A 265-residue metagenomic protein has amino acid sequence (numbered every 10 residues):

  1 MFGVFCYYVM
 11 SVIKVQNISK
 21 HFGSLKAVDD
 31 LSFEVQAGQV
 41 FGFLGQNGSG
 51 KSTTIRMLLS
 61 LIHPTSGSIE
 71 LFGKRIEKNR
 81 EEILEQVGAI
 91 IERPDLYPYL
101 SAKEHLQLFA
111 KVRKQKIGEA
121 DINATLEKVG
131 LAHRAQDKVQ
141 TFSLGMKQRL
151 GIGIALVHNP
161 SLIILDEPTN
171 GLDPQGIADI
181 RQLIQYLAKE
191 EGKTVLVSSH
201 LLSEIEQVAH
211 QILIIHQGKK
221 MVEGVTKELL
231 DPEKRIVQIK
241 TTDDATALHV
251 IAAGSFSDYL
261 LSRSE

Functional and structural regions predicted by a protein language model:
G67-K78, E82-I83: Conserved ABC transporter NBD signature motif
Q107, K111-R134: Conserved ABC ATPase "signature" region
N159: Conserved catalytic motifs of ABC-family nucleotide-binding domains
I163-E167: Catalytic Walker B motif of ABC-type/P-loop ATPase nucleotide-binding domains
R181-E265: ABC transporter nucleotide-binding domain
